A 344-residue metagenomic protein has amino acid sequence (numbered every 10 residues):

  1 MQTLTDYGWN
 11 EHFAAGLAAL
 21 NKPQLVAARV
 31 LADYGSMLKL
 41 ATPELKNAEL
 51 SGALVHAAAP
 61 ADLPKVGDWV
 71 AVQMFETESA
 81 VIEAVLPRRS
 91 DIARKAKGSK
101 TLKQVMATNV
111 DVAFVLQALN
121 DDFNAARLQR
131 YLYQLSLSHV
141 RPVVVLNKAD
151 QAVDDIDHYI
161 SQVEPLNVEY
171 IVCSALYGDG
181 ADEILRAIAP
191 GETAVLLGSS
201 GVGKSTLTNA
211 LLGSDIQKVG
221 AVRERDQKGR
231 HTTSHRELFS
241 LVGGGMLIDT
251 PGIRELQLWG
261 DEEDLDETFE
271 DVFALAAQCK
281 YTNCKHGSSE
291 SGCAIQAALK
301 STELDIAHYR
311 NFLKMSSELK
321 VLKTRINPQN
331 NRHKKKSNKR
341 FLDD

Functional and structural regions predicted by a protein language model:
M1-A125: N-terminal accessory targeting/assembly segments
Q2-L4, Q24, A59-E76, P87-M106 (+5 more regions): Helix-rich effector regions associated with P-loop NTPase G domains
W9, A18, Y133-S136, D150 (+9 more regions): Signal for well-folded cores of large energy- and translation-related assemblies
V105-V168: Phosphate-binding glycine-rich loops and their immediate beta-loop-alpha structural context
F123, A152-V153, D179, R254-L256: Catalytic P-loop NTPase motifs of RecA-like helicase/translocase cores
R141, K148-V202: Canonical P-loop GTPase G-domain recognition
K204-G220: A conserved segment at the C-terminal end of the G1
